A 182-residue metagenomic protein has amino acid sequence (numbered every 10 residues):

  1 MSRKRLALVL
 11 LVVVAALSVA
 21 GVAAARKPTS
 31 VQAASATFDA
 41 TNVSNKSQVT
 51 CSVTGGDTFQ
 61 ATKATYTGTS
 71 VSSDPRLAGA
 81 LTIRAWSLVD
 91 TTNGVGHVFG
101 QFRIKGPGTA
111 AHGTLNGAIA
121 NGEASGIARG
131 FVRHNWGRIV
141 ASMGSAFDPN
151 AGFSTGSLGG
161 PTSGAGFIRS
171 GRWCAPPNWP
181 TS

Functional and structural regions predicted by a protein language model:
M1-V9: Bacterial N-terminal signal peptides that target proteins for export
V9-S18: Bacterial N-terminal signal peptides
V19-K27: Bacterial Sec-dependent signal peptides at the C-terminal "C-region" and cleavage site
R26-S182: Beta-strand-enriched cores of mature, soluble protein domains
